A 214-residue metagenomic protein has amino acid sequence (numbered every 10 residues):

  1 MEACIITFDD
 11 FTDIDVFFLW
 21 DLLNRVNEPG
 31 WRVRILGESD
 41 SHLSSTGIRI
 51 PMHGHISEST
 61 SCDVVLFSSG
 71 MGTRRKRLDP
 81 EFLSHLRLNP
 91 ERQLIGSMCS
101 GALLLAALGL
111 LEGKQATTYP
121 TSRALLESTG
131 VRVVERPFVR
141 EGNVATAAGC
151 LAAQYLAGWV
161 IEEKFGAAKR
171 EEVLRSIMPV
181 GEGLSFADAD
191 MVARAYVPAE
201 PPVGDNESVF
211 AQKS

Functional and structural regions predicted by a protein language model:
M1-I95, A102-A107, A124-L125, T129 (+2 more regions): Extended, subdomain-level signal for the structured scaffold at the beginning of enzyme domains
T7, T118, A148: Small/polar loops that bind or transfer phosphate-bearing groups
S39, T121-S122, G142-N143: Short secondary-structure capping/turn micro-motifs that flank functional sites
R92, G113, E141: Phosphate-coordination loops involved in phosphoryl transfer and adenosine-cofactor binding
I95-G96, T117, V134, A145: Structural detector of well-ordered beta-strand residues that form the stable sheet scaffold of enzyme domains
L110-S128: Short, glycine-/small-residue-rich phosphate/pyrophosphate-handling segment
R136-C150: Amphipathic alpha-helical segments enriched in hydrophobic/aromatic residues interleaved with Lys/Arg
